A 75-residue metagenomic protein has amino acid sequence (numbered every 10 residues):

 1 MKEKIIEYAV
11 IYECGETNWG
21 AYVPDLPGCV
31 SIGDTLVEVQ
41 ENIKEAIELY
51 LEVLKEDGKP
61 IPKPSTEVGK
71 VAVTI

Functional and structural regions predicted by a protein language model:
M1-Y8, E41-I75: Short, charged, surface-exposed hinge/linker loops at domain edges that act as mobile lids or interdomain connectors
Y12-L26: Short aromatic-glycine-(Arg/Gly/Cys) micro-motifs in beta-strand/loop hairpins
D25-G28, K63: Hydrophobic residues in alpha-helical membrane-spanning segments
P27-E38: A short, exposed loop/beta-hairpin motif centered on an aromatic-Gly-Thr core
